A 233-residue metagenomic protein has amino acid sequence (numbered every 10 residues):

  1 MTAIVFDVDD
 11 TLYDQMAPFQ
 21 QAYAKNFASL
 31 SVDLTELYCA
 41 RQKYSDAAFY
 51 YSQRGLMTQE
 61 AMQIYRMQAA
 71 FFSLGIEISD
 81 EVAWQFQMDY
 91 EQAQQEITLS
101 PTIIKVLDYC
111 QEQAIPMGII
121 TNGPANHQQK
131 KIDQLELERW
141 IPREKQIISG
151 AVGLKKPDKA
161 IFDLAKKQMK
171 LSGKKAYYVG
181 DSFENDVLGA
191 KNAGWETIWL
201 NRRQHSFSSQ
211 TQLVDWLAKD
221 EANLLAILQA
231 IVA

Functional and structural regions predicted by a protein language model:
M1-I4, V32, D108, I120 (+1 more regions): Asp-based, Mg2+/Mn2+-dependent phosphohydrolase catalytic module
T2-V8, L12-P101: N-terminal helical cap/lid subdomain that shapes the substrate entry/recognition surface in HAD-like hydrolases
A17-Q21, P101-K105, K130, K159-A160: Generic recognition of short, well-ordered alpha-helical segments
F72, Q111, K191: Anion (oxyanion) recognition and catalysis
T102-A114: Catalytic-core regions built around general acid/base machinery
